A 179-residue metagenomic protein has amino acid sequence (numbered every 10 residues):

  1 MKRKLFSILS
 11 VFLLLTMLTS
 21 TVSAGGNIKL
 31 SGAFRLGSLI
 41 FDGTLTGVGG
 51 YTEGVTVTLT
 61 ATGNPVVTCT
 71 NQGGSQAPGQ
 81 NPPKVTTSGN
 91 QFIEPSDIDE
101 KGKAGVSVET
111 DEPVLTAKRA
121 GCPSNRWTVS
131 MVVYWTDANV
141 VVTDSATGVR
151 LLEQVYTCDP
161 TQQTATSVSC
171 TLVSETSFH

Functional and structural regions predicted by a protein language model:
M1-A24: Sec-dependent, cleavable N-terminal signal peptides
A24-H179: Mature extracytoplasmic or otherwise solvent-exposed domains
